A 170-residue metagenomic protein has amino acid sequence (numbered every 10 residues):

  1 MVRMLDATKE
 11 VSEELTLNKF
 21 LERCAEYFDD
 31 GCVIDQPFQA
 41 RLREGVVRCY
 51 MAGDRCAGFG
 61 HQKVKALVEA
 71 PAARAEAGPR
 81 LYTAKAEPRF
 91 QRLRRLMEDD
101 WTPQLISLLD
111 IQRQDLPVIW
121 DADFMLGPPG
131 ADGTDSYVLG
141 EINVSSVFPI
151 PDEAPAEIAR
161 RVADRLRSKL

Functional and structural regions predicted by a protein language model:
M1-D115, M125-P129, D135-V138: Phosphate-binding site of ATP-dependent enzymes
I111-V118, L126-L170: C-terminal active-site "lid" helix and adjoining low-complexity regulatory extension at the edge of ATP-using catalytic
